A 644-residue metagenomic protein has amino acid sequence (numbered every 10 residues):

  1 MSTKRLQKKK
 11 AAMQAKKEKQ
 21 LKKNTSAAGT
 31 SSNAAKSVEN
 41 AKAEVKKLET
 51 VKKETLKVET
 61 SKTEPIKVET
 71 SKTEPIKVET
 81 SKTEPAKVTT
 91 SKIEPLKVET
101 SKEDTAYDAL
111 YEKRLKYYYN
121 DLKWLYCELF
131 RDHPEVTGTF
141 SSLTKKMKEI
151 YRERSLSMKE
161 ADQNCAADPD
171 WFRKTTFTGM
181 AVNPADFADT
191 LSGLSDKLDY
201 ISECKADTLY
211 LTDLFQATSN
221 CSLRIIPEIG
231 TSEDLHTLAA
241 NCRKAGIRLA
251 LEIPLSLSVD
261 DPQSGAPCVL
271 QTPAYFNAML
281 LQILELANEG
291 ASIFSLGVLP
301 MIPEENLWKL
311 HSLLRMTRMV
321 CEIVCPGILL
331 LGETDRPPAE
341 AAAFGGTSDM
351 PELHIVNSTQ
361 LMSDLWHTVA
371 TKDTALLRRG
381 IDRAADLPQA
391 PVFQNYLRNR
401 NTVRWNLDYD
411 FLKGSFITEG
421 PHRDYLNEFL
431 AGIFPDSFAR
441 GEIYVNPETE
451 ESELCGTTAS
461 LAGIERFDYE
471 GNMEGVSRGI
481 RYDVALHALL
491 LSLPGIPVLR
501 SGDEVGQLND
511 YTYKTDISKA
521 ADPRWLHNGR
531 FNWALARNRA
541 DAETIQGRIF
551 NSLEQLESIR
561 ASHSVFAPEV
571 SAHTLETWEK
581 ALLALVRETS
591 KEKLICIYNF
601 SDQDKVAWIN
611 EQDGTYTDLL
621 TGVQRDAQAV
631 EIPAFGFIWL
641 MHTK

Functional and structural regions predicted by a protein language model:
S2-K23, K36, K46, L96-G614 (+1 more regions): Active-site and adjacent substrate-binding regions of carbohydrate-active enzymes
K10-K62, T70: N-terminal intrinsically disordered, low-complexity tails
K42-S101: Long, intrinsically disordered low-complexity tandem-repeat segments
